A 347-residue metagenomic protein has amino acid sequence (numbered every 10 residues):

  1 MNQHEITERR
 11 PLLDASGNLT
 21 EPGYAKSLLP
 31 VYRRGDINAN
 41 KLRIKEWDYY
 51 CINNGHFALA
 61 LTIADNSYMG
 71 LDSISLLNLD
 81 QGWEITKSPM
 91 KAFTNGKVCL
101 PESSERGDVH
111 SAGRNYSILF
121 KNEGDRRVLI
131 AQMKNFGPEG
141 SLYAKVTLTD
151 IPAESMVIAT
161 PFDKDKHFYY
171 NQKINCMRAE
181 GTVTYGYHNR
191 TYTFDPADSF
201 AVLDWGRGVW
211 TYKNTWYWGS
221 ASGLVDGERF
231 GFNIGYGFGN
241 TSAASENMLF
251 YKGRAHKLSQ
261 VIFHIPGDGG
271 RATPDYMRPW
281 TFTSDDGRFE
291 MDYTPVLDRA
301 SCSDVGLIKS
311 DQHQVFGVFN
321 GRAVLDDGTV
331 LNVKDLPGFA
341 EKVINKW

Functional and structural regions predicted by a protein language model:
M1-W347: Structured soluble/peripheral alpha/beta segments that form catalytic or ligand/cofactor-binding pockets
